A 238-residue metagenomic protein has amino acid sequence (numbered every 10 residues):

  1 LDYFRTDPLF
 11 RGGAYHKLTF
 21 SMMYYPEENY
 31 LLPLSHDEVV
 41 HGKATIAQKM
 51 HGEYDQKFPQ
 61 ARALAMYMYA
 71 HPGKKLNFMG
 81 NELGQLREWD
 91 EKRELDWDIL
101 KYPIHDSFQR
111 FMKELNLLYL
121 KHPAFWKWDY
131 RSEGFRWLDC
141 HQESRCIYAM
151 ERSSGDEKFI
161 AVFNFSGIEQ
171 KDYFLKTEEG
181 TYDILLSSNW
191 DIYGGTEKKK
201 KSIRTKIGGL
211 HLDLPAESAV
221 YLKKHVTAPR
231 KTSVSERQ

Functional and structural regions predicted by a protein language model:
L1-D90, L120, W126, Y130 (+3 more regions): Conserved alpha/beta catalytic core and glycan-binding cleft of carbohydrate-active enzymes
Q56-F58, S235-Q238: Short, cationic low-complexity segments
Q56-P59, P103-D106, R110, K206-G208: Aromatic- and glycine-enriched glycan-recognition loops and surfaces that form the carbohydrate-binding subsites
W89-I99: Active-site His/acidic residue clusters
I99-W137, A216: Aromatic- and carboxylate-lined catalytic core of secreted/periplasmic carbohydrate-active enzymes
E178-T181: A glycine-anchored, Pro-Gly-centered beta-turn/N-cap motif
S187-T205: Acidic, Ser/Thr/Pro-rich beta/coil linker or hinge segments at domain junctions
K199-R237: C-terminal beta-strand-rich structural cap/linker in extracellular carbohydrate-active enzymes
